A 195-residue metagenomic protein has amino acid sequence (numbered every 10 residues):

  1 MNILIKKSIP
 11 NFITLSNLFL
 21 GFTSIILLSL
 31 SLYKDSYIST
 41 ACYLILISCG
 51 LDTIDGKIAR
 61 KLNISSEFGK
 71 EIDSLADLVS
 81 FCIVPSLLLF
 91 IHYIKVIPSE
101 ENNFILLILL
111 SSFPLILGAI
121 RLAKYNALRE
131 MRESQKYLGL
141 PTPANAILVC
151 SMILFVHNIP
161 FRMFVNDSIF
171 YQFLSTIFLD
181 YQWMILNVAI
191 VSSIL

Functional and structural regions predicted by a protein language model:
M1-L18, A59-L78, A123-A144: Interhelical loop and helix-boundary elements at the membrane-water interface of polytopic inner-membrane proteins
M1-N2, S134-L195: C-terminal membrane-associated helical module and adjoining short loops/tails
M1-T53: Topogenic membrane-insertion module of multi-pass membrane proteins
F12-I13, K61-L122: Multi-pass membrane catalytic core of lipid/isoprenoid biosynthesis enzymes
I13-S16, A41-S48, L110-F113, L117 (+3 more regions): Hydrophobic alpha-helical transmembrane segments of polytopic
F22-I25, I47, P85, I116-A119 (+1 more regions): Alpha-helical transmembrane segments of polytopic integral membrane proteins, especially the permease/helical cores
F22-S29, C82-H92, L148-F155: Membrane-interfacial alpha-helical segments at the cytosolic side of multi-pass membrane proteins
D52, L115-A127, N187-L195: Transmembrane alpha-helical segments that form the membrane-embedded catalytic/substrate-channel core of multi-pass
